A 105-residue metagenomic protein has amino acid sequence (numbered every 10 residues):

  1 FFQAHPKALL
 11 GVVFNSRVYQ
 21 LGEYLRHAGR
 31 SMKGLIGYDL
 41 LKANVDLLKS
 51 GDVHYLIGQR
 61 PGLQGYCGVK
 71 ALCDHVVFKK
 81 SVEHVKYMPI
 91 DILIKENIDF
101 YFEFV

Functional and structural regions predicted by a protein language model:
F1-V45: Hydrophobic alpha-helical
K33, H54, I90: Short, conserved active-site loop motifs that form the nucleotide-linked donor/cofactor pocket
A43, G51, Y87-M88: Residue-level signal for pocket-adjacent positions within structured domains
S50-G62: Short beta-strand elements at the ligand-binding edges of bilobed clamshell
R60-V105: Hinge/cleft segment of the Venus flytrap/periplasmic-binding protein
